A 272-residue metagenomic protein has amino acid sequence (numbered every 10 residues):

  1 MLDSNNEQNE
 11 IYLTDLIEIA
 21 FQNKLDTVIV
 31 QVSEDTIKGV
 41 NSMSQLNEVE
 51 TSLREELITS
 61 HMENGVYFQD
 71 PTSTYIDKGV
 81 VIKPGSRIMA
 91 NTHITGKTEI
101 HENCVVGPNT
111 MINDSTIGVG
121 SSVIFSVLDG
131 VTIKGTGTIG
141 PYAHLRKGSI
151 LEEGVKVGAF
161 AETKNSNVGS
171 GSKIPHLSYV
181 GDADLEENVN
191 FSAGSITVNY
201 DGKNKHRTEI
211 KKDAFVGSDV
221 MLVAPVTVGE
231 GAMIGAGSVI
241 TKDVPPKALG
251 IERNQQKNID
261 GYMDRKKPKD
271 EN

Functional and structural regions predicted by a protein language model:
M1-R54: Catalytic-core segments of class I nucleotidyltransferases/pyrophosphorylases that form NMP-activated intermediates
E50-G79, D264-K266: Long, charged amphipathic helices and adjacent flexible linkers at domain junctions
T51, V168, P245-P246, Y262-D264: Short amphipathic alpha-helical segments
Y67-I251, Q256-K257: Structural signal for interior beta-strand "rungs" in well-ordered beta-sheet cores of soluble enzyme domains
R253, M263-P268: Long, low-charge, small-residue-enriched segments that form tightly packed helices used for assembly/packing
